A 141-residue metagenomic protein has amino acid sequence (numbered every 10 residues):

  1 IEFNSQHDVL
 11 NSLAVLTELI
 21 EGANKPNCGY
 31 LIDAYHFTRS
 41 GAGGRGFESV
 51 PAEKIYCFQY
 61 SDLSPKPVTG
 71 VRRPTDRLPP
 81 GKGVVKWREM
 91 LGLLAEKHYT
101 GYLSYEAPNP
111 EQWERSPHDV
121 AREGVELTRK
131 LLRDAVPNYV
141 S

Functional and structural regions predicted by a protein language model:
I1-S5: Short, structured patches in soluble enzyme cores that scaffold and shape functional sites
L10-I32, T38-S141: Histidine-acidic metal/acid-base catalytic patches
